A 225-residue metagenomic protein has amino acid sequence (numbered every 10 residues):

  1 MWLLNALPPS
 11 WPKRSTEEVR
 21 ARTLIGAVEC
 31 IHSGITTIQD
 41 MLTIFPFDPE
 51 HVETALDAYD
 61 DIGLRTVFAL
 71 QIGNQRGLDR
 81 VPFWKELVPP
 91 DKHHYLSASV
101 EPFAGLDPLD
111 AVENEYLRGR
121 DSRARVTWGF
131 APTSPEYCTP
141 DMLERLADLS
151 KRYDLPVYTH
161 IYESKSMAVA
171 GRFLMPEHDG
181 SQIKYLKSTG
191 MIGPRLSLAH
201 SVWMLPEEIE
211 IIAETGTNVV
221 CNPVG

Functional and structural regions predicted by a protein language model:
M1-R65, D107-R123: Alpha-helical scaffold segments that flank or form the walls of functional sites
V28, D57, E144, I209-E210: Alpha-helical segments flanking ligand/cofactor-binding loops in enzyme cores
I38-Q39, V157, V219: Hydrophobic residues within beta-strands of alpha/beta enzymes
M41-F45, P135-Y137, S201-L205: Short beta->alpha connector loops
L42, L70, N222-P223: Short beta->alpha connector loops at strand-helix junctions that form conserved, small/polar/Pro-enriched
E50-S201: Metal-coordinating catalytic core of metallo-dependent amide/deamination hydrolases
M191-G225: Active-site-adjacent C-terminal substructures of enzyme catalytic domains
